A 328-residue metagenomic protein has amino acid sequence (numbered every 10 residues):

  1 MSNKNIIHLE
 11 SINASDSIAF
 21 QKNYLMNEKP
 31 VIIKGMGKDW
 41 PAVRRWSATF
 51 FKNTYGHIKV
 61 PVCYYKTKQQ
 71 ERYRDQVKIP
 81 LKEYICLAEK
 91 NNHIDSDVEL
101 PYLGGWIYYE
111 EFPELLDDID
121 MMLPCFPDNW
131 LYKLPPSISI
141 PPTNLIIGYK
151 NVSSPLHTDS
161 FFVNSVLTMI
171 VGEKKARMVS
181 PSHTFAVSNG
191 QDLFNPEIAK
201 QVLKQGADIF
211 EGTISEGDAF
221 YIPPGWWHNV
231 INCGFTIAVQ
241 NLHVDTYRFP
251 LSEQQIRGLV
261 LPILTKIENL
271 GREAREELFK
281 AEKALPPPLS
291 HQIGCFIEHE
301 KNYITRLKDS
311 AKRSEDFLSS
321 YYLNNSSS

Functional and structural regions predicted by a protein language model:
M1-A219, W227-S328: N-terminal accessory scaffold of Fe(II)-dependent oxygenases
